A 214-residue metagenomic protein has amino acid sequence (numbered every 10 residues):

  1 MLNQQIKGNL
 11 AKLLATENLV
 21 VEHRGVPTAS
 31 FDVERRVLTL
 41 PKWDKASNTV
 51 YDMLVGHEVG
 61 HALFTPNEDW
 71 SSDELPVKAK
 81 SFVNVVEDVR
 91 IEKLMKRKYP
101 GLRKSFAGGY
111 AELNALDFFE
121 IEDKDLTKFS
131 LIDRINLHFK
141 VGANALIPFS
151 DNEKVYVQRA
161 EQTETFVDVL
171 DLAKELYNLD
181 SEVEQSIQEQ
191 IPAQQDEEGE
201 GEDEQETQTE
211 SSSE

Functional and structural regions predicted by a protein language model:
M1-E214: Short, functionally important secondary-structure microenvironments
